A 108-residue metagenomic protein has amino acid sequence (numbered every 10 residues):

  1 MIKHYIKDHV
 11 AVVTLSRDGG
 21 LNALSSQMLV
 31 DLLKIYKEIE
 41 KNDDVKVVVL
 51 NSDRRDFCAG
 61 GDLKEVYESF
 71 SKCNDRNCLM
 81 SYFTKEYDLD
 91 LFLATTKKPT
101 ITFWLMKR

Functional and structural regions predicted by a protein language model:
M1-N51: Conserved CoA-thioester-binding segment of acyl-CoA-metabolizing enzymes
G20-L21, R55, K107-R108: Glycine-/small-residue-rich active-site loops that bind phosphorylated ligands and cofactors
A23, N77-M80, M106: Alpha-helix capping and helix-loop boundary segments enriched in small/acidic/polar residues
I35, K85-T96: Catalytic-core regions built around general acid/base machinery
N51-S52, W104: Short beta-strand/turn micro-motifs composed of small residues that flank or help shape donor/cofactor-binding pockets
S52-D88: Glycine- (often His-adjacent) and acidic-residue-rich active-site loop that binds/positions the CoA thioester
L93-R108: Glycine-rich beta-to-alpha active-site loop
